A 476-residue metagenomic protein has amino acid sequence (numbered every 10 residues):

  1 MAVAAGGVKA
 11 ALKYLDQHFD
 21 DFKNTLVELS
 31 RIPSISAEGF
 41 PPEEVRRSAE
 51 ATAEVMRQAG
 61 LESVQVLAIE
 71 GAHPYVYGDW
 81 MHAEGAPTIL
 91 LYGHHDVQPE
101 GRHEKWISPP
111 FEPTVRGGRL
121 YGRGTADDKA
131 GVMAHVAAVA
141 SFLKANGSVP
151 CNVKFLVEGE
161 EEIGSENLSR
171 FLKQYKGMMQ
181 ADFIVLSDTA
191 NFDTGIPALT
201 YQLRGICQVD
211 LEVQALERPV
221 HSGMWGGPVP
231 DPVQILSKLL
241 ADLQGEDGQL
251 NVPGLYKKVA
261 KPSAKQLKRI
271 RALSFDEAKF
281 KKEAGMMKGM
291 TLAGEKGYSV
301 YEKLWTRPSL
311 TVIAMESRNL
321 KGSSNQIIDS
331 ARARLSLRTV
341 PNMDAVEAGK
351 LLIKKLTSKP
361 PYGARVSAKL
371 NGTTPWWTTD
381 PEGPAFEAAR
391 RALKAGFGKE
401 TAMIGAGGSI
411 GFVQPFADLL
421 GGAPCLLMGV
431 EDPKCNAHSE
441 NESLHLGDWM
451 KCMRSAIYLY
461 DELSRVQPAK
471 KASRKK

Functional and structural regions predicted by a protein language model:
A2-H103, S330, R334, E347: N-terminal helical capping/dimerization or prosegment-like subdomains of hydrolases acting on amide or phosphate bonds
H18, K105, G147-S148, T200-I206 (+3 more regions): Short glycine/proline-enriched loop/turn "hinge" motifs that connect secondary-structure elements and lie
D20, R31, R57, K144-G147 (+8 more regions): Generic secondary-structure signature for well-ordered alpha-helical cores
E84-A86, D193-T194, N251-G322, Q326-S330 (+3 more regions): An extended, acidic, His-containing surface patch that forms the Zn2+-binding/catalytic region of metallohydrolases
A86-V157, K451: Active-site metal-coordination/substrate-binding segment of hydrolases, especially metallo-dependent peptidases
G147-P230: Histidine/acidic-residue-rich, glycine-tolerant segments that coordinate divalent metal ions
G226-D247: A short core secondary-structure module
